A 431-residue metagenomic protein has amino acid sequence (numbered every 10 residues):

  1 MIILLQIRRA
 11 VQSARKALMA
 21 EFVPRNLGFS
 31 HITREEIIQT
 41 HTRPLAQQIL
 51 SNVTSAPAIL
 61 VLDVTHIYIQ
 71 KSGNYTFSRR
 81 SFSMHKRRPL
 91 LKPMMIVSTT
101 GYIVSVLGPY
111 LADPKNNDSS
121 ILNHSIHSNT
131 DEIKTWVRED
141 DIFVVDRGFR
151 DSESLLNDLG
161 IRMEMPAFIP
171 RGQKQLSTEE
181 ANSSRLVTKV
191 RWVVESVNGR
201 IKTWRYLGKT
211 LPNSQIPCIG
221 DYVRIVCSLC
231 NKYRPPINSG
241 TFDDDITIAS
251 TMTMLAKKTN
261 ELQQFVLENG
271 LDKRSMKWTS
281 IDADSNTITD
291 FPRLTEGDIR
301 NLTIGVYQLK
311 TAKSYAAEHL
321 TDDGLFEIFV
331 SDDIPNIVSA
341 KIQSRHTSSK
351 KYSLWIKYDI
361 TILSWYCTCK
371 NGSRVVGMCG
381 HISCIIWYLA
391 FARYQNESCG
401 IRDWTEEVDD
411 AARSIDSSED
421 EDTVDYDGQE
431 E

Functional and structural regions predicted by a protein language model:
M1-T279: Short, well-ordered secondary-structure "scaffold" segments embedded in the functional core of diverse domains
M252, T259-E431: Long, low-complexity, compositionally biased intrinsically disordered regions
